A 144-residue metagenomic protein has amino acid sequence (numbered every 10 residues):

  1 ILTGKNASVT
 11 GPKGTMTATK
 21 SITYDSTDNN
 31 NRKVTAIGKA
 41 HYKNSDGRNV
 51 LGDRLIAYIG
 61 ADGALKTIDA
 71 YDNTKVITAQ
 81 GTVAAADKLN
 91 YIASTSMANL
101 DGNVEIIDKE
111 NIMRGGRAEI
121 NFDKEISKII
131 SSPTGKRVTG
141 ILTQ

Functional and structural regions predicted by a protein language model:
I1-Q144: Mature-chain termini and adjacent capping regions
